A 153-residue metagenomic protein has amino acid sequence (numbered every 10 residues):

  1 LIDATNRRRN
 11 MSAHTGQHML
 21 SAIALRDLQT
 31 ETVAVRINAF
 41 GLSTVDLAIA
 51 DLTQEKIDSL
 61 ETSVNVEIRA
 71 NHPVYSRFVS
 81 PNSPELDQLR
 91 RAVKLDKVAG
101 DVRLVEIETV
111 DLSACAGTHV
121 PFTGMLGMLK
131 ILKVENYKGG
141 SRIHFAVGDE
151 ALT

Functional and structural regions predicted by a protein language model:
L1-T153: Active-/binding-site microenvironments in catalytic and ligand-binding cores
